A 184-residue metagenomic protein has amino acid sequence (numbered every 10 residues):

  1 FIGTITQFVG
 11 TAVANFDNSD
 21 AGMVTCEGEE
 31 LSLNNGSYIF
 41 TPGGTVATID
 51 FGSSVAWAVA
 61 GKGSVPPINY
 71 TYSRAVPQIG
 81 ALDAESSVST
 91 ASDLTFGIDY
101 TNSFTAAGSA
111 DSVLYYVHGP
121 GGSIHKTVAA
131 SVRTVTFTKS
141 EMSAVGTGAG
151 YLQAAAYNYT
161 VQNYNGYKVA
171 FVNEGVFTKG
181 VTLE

Functional and structural regions predicted by a protein language model:
F1-D50: Solvent-exposed N-terminal domain segments of exported/luminal and surface proteins
T11-S19, A106-S112, V145: A short beta-turn/strand-edge loop motif at beta-sheet boundaries
E30-T101, A170-E174: Surface-exposed loop/turn and intrinsically disordered segments
T41-T48, R133-M142: Exposed aromatic-hydrophobic patches
G61-G63, G119, E141: A mature extracytoplasmic/lumenal domain signature
I79-K139: Short helix-loop boundary/capping segments
V145-V169: Beta-strand-rich modules
N173-E184: Short, low-complexity, Pro/Ser/Thr/Gly-rich segments in the mature regions of secreted, periplasmic
